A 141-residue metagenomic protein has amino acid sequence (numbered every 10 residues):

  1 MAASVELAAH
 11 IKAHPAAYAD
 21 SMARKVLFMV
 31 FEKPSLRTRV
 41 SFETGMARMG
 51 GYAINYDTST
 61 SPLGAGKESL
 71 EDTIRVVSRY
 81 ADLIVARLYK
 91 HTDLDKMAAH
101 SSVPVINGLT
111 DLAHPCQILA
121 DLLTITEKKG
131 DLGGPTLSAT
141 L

Functional and structural regions predicted by a protein language model:
M1-A8, L36, V40, K67 (+5 more regions): Electropositive phosphate-/nucleotide-binding environments in soluble metabolic enzymes
M1-V40, T44: Positively charged, low-complexity intrinsically disordered leader regions
A2-E6, A13, D72-R75, D95 (+1 more regions): Replace "anionic and nucleotidyl ligands
S4-H14, M49, Y80, I125-D131: Change "in soluble alpha/beta enzymes" to "in soluble alpha/beta proteins
H10, S21, S35, R39 (+4 more regions): Residue-level preference for alpha-helix termini and adjacent loops
H14-A17, L70-D72, T124-I125: A generic local structural motif
V26-Y80: Active-site cofactor/substrate anionic-group-binding motifs, chiefly glycine- and Lys/Arg-rich phosphate-binding loops
I74, D82-L141: Anion-binding alpha/beta catalytic cores of soluble intermediary-metabolism enzymes, centered on
